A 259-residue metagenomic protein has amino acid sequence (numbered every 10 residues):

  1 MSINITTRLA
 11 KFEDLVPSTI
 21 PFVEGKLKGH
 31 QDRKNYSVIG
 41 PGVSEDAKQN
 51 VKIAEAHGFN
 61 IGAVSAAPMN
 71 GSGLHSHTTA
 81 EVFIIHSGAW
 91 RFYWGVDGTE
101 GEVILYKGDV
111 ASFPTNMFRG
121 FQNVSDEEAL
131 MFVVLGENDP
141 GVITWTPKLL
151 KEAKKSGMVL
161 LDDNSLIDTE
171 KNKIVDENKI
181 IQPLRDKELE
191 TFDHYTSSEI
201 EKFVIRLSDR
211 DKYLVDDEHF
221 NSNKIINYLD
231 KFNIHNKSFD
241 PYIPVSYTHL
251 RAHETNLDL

Functional and structural regions predicted by a protein language model:
M1-G29, E170-D230: N-terminal leader/capping segments at the start of a protein or of a new domain
R8, L15-E55: Metal-centered catalytic cores of metalloenzymes
A63-V64, L74-S76, A80-I85, V103: His/acidic/aromatic-lined binding-pocket segments of jelly-roll/cupin-type domains and related regulatory beta-sandwich
G71-G73, R91, A111, T115-G120: Histidine-centered metal-chelating micro-motifs
D97-S112: Short acidic-glycine-tyrosine-enriched beta hairpin
G120-E190: Double-stranded beta-helix
T248-T255: Conserved small/polar residues in nucleotide/adenosyl-binding loops
